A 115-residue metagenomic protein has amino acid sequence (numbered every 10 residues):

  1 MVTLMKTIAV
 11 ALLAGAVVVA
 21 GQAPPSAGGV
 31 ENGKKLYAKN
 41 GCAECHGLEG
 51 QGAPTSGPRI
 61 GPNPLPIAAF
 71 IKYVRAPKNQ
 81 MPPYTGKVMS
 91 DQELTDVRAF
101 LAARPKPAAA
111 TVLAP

Functional and structural regions predicted by a protein language model:
M1-A11: Bacterial N-terminal signal peptides that target proteins for export
V18-A38, A53-P54, A103-A108, P115: Electrostatic cytochrome c docking/interface patches
P24, G61-P62, M89: Residue-level "hotspot" positions that anchor or transmit function at local structural transition points
V30-A38, E44-P83: Gly/Gly-Pro-rich "capping" loops immediately C-terminal to redox-active cysteine motifs in periplasmic/lumenal
V74, K87-P115: C-terminal capping alpha-helices of c-type cytochrome domains
